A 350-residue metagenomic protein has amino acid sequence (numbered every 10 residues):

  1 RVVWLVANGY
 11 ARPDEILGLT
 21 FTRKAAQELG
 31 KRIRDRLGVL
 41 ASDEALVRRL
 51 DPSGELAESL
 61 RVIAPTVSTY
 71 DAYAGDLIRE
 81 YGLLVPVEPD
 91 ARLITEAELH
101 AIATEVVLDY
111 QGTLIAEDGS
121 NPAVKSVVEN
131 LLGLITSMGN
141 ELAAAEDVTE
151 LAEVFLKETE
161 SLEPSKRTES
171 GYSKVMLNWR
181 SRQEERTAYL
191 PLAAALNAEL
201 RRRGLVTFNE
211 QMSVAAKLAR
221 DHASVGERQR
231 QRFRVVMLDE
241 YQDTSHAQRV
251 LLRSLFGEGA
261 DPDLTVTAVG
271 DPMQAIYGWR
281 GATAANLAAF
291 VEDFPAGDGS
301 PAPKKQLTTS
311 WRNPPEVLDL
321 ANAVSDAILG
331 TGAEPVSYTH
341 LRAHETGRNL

Functional and structural regions predicted by a protein language model:
R1, E28-R36, Y73-E80, E98 (+4 more regions): Alpha-helical scaffold elements adjacent to nucleotide-binding pockets in ATP/GTP-utilizing enzyme cores
R1-P86, E199, N209, A223-E227 (+5 more regions): P-loop NTPase Walker
L17-T20, A25-A26, T66, A91-A103 (+2 more regions): Conserved helicase NTPase motor core
E58-A64, G82-E185, F233, P301-R312 (+2 more regions): ATP-hydrolysis module of ASCE/P-loop NTPase motor domains, specifically the Walker B Asp-Glu catalytic pair
F294-G299: Arginine/glycine-rich "motif VI" loop of SF2 helicases in the C-terminal RecA-like domain
T339-G347: Conserved small/polar residues in nucleotide/adenosyl-binding loops
L350: Cytosolic catalytic cores of cyclic-nucleotide second-messenger enzymes
